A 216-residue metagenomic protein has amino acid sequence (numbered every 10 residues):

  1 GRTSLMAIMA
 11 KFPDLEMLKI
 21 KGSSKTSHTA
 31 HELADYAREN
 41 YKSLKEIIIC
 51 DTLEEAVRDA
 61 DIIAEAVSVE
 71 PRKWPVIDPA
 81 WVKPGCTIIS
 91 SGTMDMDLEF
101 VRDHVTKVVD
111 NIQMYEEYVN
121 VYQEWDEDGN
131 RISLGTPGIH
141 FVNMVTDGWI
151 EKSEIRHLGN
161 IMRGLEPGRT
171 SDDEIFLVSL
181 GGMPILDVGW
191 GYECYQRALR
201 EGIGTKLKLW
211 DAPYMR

Functional and structural regions predicted by a protein language model:
A10-D14, I77-P84, E99-H104: Short, conserved loop/helix-junction motifs that constitute active-site signature segments in enzyme catalytic cores
A10-N40: NAD(P)-binding Rossmann-fold cofactor-contacting core
K45-E55, V108: Short acidic-hydrophobic, aromatic-tinged amphipathic segments that line or gate anion-handling sites
R58-D59, E70-T87: Rossmann-fold NAD(P) dinucleotide-binding segment
A64-E65, I89-S90, V109: Redox-cofactor binding/interface segments in oxidoreductases and associated redox assembly factors
V67-V69, G92-T93, I112: Short glycine-/small-residue-rich Rossmann-like dinucleotide-binding loops
P71-K73, M96-D97, E116-E117: Short glycine-rich, flexible loops that bind phosphorylated cofactors or substrates
E99-Y214: Adenosine-phosphate binding glycine-rich loop
